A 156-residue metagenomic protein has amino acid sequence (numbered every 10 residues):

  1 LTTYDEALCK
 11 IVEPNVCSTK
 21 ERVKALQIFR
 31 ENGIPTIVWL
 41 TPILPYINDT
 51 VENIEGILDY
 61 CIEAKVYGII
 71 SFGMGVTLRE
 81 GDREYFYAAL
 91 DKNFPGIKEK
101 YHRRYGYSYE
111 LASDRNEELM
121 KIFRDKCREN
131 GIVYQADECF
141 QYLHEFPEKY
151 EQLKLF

Functional and structural regions predicted by a protein language model:
L1-R104, S108: Conserved AdoMet/S-adenosylmethionine-binding subsite of the radical SAM
Y87-F156: C-terminal accessory extensions appended to soluble enzyme cores
